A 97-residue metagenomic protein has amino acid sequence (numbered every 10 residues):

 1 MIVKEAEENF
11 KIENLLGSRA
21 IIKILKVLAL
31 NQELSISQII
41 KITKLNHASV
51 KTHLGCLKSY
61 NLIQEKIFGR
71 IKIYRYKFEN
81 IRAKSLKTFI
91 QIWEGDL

Functional and structural regions predicted by a protein language model:
M1-I22: Short alpha-helical segments that sit at the start of domains
I22-A29: Pre-recognition alpha-helix immediately N-terminal to the DNA-recognition helix within helix-turn-helix or winged-helix
L30, K72-L97: Conserved segment of winged-helix/HTH DNA-binding domains
N31-S35: Short capping segments at the starts of secondary-structure elements
Q38-I42: A short acidic, leucine-rich amphipathic alpha-helix
A48: Key DNA-contact positions within bacterial/archaeal DNA-binding proteins
L54-G55: Short, hydrophobic-biased segments on the C-terminal half of alpha helices that form "recognition helices"
K58-G69, R75-K77: Beta-hairpin "wing" of winged helix-turn-helix
